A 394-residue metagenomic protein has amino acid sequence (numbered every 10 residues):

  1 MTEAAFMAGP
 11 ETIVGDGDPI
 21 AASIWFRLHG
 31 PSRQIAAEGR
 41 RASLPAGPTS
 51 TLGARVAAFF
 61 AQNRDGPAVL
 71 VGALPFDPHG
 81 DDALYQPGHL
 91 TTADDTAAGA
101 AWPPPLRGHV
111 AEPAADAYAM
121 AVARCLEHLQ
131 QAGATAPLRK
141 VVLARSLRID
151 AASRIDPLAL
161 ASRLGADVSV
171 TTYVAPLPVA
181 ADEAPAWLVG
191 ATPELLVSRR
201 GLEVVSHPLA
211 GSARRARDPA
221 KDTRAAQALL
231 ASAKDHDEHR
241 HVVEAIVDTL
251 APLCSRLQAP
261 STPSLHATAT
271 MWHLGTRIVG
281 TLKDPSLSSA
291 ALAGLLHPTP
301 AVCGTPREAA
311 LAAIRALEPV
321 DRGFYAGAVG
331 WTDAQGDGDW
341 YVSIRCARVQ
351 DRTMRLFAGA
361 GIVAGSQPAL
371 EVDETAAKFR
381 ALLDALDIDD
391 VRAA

Functional and structural regions predicted by a protein language model:
M1-W25, H29-I35, R41-A68, A98-R148 (+5 more regions): Alpha/propeptide regions of enzymes that mature by internal proteolysis
T2-G9, S32-A36, P78-G80, I149-A151 (+6 more regions): Flexible loop/turn segments at secondary-structure boundaries
D18-A42, R148-D237, H241, P252-L257 (+1 more regions): An anion-binding catalytic pocket shared by soluble metabolic enzymes
P31-A42, H89-D116, V122-A123, S146-A152 (+3 more regions): Contiguous alpha-helical scaffold segments within structured protein domains that host functional hotspots
L70-L74, V141, T172-P176, R322-G330 (+1 more regions): A short glycine-rich, hydrophobically flanked beta-strand micro-motif that places a catalytic Asp/Glu for divalent metal
L74-G80, I314: C-terminal interaction segments
D81-A97, D337-V349: Structural signature of FAD isoalloxazine-binding scaffolds in flavoprotein oxidoreductases
R277-A394: Conserved hydrophobic core element of enzyme catalytic domains
